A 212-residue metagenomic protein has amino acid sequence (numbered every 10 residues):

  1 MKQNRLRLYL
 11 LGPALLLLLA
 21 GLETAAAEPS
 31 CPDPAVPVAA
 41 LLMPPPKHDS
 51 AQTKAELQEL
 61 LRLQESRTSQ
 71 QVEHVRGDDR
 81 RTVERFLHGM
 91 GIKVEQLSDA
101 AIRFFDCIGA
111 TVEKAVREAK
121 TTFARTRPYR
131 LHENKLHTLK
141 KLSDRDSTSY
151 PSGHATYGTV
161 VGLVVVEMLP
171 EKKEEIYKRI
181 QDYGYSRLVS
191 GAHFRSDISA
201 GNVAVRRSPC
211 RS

Functional and structural regions predicted by a protein language model:
K2-L11: Bacterial N-terminal signal peptides that target proteins for export
L11-A20: Bacterial N-terminal signal peptides
L22-A26: Sec/Tat signal peptide C-region and signal peptidase I cleavage site
E28-S190: Hydrophobic alpha-helical bundle signature of multipass membrane enzymes
S50, R211-S212: Polar helix-capping/helix-linker motif
D182-R211: Interfacial helix-loop-helix junctions of multi-pass membrane proteins
